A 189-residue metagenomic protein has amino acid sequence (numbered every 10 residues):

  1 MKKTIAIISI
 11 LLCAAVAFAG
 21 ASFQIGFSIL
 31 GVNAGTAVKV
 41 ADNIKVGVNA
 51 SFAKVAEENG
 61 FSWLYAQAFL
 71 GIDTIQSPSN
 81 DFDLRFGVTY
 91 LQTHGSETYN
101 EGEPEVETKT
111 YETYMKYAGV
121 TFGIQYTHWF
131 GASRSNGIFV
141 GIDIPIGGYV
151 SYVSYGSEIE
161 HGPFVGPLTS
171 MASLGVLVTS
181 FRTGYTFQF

Functional and structural regions predicted by a protein language model:
M1-A21, V106-T108, F189: Cleavable N-terminal export/targeting peptides
M1-T4, G31-N33, I124, T183: Low-complexity intrinsically disordered segments
L11, A15, A53, L64 (+4 more regions): Serine/proline-rich low-complexity intrinsically disordered segments, especially terminal tails, linkers
A21-T36: Short N-terminal segments immediately surrounding and downstream of signal-peptide cleavage
S28, V40, P78, G175-L177: Solvent-exposed loop and beta-edge segments used for protein-protein assembly and interaction
S28-L30, S51-A53, G87-L91, D143-Y149 (+1 more regions): Outer-membrane beta-barrel pore domains and translocons
G35-I138: Gram-negative (and chloroplast) outer-membrane scaffold detector with strong preference for beta-barrel transmembrane
V120-F189: Predominantly the C-terminal beta-signal and adjacent terminal strand-loop region of outer-membrane beta-barrel
